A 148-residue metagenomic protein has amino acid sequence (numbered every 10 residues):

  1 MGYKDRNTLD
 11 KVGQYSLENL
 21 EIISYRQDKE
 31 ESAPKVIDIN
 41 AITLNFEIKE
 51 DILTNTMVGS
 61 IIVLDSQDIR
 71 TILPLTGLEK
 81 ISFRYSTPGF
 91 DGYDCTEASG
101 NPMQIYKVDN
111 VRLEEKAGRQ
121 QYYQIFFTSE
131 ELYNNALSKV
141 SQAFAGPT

Functional and structural regions predicted by a protein language model:
M1-G92, I125-N134: Juxtamembrane "anchor/assembly" segments of surface/extracellular structural proteins
I23-P34, E97-V111, N134-Q142: Short charge-dense sequence patches
N40, F90-F127: Short beta-strand and beta-hairpin "edge-sheet" elements
L73-L78, T96-P102, Y122, V140-F144: "Short basic amphipathic alpha-helical interaction patches in structured regions
E114-T148: Charged- and aromatic-enriched interaction segments used to assemble and dock large macromolecular complexes
